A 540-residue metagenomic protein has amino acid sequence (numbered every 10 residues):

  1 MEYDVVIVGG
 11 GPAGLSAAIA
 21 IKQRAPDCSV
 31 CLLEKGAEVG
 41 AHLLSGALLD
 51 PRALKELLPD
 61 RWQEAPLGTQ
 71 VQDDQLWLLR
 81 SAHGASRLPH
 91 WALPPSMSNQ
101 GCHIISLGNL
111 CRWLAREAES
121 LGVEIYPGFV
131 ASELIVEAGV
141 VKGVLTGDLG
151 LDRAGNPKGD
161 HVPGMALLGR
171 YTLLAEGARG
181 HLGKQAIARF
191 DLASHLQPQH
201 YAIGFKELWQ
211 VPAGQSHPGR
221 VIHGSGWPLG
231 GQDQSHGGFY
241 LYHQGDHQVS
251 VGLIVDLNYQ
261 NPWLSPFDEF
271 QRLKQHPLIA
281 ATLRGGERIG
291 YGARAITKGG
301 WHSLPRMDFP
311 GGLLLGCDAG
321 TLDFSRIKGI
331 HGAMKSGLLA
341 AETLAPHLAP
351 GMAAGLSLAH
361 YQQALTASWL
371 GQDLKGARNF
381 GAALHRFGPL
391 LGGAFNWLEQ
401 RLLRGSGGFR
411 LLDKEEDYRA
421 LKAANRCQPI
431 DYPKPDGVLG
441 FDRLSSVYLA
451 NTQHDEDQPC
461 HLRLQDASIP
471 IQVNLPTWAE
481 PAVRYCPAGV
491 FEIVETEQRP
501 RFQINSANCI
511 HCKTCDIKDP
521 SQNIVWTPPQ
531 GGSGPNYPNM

Functional and structural regions predicted by a protein language model:
Y3-C31: N-terminal Rossmann-like FAD-binding beta1-loop-alpha1 element of flavoenzymes
K35-H83: N-terminal FAD cofactor-binding segment of flavoenzymes
A85-N109, R116, I254-D256: Helix-loop-beta segment of a Rossmann-like dinucleotide-binding subdomain
G108, E117-A281, L339: Predominantly flavin-linked oxidoreductase catalytic cores and closely associated redox partners
A293-F324, V447-D457, P470-Y485, E492: FAD-binding beta-loop-beta segment adjacent to the flavin cofactor pocket
G320-R326, E342-P389, Q503-N505, P535: Active-site-proximal substrate-binding core of FAD-dependent oxidoreductases
L384-V438: C-terminal auxiliary extensions adjacent to catalytic cores
P476-S506, T514-N536: Iron-sulfur cluster-binding cysteine motifs and their immediate structural context in ferredoxin-like electron-transfer
